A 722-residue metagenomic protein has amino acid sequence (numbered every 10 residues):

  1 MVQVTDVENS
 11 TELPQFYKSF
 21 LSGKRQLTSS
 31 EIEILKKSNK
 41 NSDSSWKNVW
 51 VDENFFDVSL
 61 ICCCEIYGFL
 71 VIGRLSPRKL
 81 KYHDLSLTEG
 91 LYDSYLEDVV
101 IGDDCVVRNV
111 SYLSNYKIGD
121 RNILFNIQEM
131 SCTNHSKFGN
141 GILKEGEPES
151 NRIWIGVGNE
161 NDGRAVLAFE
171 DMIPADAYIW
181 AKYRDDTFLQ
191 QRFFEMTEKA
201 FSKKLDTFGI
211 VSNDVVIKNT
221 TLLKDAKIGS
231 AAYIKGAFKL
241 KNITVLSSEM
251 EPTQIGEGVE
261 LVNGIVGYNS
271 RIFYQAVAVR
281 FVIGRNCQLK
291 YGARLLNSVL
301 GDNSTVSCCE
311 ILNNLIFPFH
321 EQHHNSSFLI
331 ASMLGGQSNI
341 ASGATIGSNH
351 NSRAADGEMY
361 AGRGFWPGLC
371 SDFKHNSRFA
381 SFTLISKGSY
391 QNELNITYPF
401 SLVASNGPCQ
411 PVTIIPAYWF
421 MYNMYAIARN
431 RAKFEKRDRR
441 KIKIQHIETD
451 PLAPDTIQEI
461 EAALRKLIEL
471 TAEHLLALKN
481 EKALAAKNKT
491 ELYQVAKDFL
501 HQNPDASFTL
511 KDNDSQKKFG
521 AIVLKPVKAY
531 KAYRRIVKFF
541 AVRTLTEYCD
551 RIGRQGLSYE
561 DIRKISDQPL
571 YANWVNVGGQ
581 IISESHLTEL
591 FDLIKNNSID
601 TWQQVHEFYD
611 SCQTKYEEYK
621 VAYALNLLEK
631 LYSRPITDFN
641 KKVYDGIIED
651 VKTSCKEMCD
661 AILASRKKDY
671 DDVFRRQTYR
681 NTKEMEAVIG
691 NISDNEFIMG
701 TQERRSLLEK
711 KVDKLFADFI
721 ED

Functional and structural regions predicted by a protein language model:
V2-F20, K40, N54-I61, E65-L75 (+6 more regions): Glycine-rich hexapeptide-repeat left-handed beta-helix
I32-K40, S44-S45, A361: Extracellular beta-rich repeat passengers
Y92-E97, G102-C105: Extended assembly-interface regions of large multimeric machines
L96, R108, V215-K218: Catalytic cores of nucleotide-enabled group-transfer and carboxylate-activating enzymes in metabolic and assembly-line
H135, N406-G700, R704-D722: Long, compositionally biased intrinsically disordered regions
F194-V211: A charged, amphipathic alpha-helical module
V211, V215-I234, K241-P252: Core alpha-helical transmembrane segments of integral membrane proteins
